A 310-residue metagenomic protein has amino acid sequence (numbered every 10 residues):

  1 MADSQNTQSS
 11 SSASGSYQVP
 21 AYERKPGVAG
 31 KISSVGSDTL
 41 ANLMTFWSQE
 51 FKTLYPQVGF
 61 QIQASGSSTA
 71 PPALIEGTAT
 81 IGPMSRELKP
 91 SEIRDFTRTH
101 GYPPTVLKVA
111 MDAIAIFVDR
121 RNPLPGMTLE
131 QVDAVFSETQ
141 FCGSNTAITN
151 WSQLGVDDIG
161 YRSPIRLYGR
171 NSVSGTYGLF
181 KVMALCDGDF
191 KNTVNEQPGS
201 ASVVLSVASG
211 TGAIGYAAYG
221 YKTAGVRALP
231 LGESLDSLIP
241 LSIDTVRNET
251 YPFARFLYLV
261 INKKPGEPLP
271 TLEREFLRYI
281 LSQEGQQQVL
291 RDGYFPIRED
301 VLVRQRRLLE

Functional and structural regions predicted by a protein language model:
A2-E310: Flexible loop/hinge segments at secondary-structure junctions
